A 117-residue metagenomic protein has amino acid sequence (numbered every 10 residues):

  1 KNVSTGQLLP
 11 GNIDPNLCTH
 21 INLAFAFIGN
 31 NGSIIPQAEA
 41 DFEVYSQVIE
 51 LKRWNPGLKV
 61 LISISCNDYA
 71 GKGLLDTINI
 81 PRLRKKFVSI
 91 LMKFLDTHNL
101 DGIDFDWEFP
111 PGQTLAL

Functional and structural regions predicted by a protein language model:
K1-L95, G112-Q113: Glycan-recognition patch characteristic of GH18 chitinases/ENGases and related GlcNAc/peptidoglycan-binding proteins
T19, D101-I103: Short acidic/polar active-site loop segments enriched in Thr and Asp
D96, D104-L117: Active-site and adjacent substrate-binding regions of carbohydrate-active enzymes
